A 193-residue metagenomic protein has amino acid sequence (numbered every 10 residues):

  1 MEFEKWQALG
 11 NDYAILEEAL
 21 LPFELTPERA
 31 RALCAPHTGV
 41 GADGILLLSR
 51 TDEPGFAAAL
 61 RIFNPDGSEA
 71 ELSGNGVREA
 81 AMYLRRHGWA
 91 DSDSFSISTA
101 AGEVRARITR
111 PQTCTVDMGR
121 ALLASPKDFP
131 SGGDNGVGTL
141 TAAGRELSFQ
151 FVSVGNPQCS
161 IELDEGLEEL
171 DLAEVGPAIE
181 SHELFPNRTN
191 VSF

Functional and structural regions predicted by a protein language model:
M1-P111, S160-F193: A glycine-rich beta-to-alpha transition motif near the start of alpha/beta enzyme domains, typified by
W89, S98-L172: ATP-dependent small-molecule kinase catalytic core of the GHMP/sugar-kinase superfamily and closely related
